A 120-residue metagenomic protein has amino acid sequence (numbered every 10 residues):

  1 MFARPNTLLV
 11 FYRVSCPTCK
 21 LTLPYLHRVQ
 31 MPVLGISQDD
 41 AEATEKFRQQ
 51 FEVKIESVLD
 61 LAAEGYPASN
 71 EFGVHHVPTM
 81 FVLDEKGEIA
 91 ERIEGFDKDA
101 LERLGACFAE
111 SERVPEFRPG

Functional and structural regions predicted by a protein language model:
M1-T7, L21, R28-L34, E42-E45 (+5 more regions): Non-globular targeting/processing and membrane-anchoring segments
F11-C16, Q38: Aromatic-flanked redox-active Cys/Sec active sites in thiol-based oxidoreductases, especially the WC-centered
M31, I55-E56: Short, conserved active-site loop motifs that form the nucleotide-linked donor/cofactor pocket
Q38, D60, G95: Active-site donor-binding loop signature of nucleotide-sugar glycosyltransferases
E56-A63: Short acidic-hydrophobic, aromatic-tinged amphipathic segments that line or gate anion-handling sites
G65-A68: A short, acidic/glycine-rich surface segment
